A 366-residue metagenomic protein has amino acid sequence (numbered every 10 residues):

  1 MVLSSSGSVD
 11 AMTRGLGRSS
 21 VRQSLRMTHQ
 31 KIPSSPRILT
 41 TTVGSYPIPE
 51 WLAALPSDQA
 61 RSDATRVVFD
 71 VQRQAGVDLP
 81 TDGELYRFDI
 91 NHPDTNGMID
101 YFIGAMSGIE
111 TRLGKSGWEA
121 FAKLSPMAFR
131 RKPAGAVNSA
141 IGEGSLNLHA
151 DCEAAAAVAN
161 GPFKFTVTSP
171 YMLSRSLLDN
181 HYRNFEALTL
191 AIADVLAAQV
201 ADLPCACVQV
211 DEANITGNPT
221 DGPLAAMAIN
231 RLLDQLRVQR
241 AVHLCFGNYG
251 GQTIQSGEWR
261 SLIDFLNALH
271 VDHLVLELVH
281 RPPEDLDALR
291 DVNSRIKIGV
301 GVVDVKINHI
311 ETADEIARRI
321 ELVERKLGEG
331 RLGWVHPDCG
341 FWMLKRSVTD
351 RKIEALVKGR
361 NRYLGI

Functional and structural regions predicted by a protein language model:
S4-S8, R14, S19-S20: Low-acidity, Ser/Thr- and Arg-rich intrinsically disordered low-complexity segments
Q23-I366: Domain-level signal for soluble alpha/beta catalytic cores
